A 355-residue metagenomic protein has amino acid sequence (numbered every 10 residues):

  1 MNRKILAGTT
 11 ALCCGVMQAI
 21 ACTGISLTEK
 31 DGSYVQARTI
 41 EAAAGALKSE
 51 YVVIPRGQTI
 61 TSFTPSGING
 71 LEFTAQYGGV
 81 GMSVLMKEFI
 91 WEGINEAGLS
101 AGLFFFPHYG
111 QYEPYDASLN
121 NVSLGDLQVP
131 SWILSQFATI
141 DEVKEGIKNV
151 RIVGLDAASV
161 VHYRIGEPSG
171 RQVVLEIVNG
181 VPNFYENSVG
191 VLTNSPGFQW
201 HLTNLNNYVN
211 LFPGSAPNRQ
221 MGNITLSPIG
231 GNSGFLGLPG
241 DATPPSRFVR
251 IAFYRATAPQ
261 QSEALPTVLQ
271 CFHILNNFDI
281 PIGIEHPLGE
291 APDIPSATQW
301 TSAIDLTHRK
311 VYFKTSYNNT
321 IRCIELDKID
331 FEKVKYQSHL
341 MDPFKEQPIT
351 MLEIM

Functional and structural regions predicted by a protein language model:
M1-T9: Bacterial N-terminal signal peptides that target proteins for export
I20-V35, A43, S49, L155-S159 (+2 more regions): C-terminus-biased signal that marks the final domain/tail of proteins
T23-S118, A157: A contiguous strand-loop segment
V35-A37, S100-L103, R164-G166, V174 (+1 more regions): Structural recognition of the beta-strand scaffold that forms the well-ordered cores of secreted hydrolase catalytic
P55-T64, P114-V150, Q337-D342: Compact, glycine/acidic-enriched structural inserts
I140, K144-I177: Aromatic- and glycine-enriched pocket-lining scaffold segments that form the walls of small-molecule binding clefts
V178-V181, N187, N204-N206: Aromatic/basic-lined ligand-recognition segments that form π-stacking hydrophobic pockets flanked by Lys/Arg to engage
